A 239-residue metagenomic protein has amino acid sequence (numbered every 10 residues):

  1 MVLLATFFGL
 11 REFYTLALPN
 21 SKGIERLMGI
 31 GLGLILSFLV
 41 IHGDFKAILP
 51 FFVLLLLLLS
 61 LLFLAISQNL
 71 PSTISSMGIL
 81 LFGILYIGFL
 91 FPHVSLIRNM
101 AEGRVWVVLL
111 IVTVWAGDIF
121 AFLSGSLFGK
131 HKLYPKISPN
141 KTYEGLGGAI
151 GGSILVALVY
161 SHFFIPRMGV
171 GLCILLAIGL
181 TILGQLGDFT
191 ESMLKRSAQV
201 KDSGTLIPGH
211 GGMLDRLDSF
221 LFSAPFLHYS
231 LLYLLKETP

Functional and structural regions predicted by a protein language model:
M1-I178: Membrane-embedded alpha-helical bundles of polytopic integral membrane proteins
L62-F63, L186-D202: Transmembrane alpha-helical segments of integral membrane proteins
A116-S126, L183-L194: Short helical (or helix-break) motifs at transmembrane helix termini and adjacent helical loops in multi-pass membrane
G117-F120, G147, L214-A224: Membrane-embedded alpha-helical segments of transport systems, primarily multispan ion/solute transporters
T181-F189, M213-L221: Hydrophobic transmembrane alpha-helical segments of multi-pass transport and channel proteins
K195, D218-F226, L231: C-terminal transmembrane helix pair
S197-S219: Interfacial loop-to-transmembrane junctions
Y229-P239: Juxtamembrane boundary at the C-terminal end of a transmembrane helix
